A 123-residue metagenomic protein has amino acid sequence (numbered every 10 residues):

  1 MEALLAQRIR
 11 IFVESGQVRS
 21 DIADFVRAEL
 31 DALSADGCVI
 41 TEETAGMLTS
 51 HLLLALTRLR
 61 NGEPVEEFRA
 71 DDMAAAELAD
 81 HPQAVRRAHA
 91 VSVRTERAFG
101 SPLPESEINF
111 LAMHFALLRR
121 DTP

Functional and structural regions predicted by a protein language model:
M1-P123: A cross-family "folded-core" feature that marks the main globular domain of proteins
